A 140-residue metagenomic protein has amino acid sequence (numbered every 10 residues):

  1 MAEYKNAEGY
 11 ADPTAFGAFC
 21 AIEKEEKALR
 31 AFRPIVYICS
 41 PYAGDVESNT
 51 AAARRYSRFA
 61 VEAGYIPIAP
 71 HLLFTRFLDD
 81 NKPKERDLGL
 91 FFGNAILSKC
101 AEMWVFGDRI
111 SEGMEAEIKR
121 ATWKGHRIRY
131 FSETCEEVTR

Functional and structural regions predicted by a protein language model:
M1-R140: Catalytic phosphate/metal-binding cores of nucleic-acid and nucleotide-processing enzymes, i.e., regions that mediate
